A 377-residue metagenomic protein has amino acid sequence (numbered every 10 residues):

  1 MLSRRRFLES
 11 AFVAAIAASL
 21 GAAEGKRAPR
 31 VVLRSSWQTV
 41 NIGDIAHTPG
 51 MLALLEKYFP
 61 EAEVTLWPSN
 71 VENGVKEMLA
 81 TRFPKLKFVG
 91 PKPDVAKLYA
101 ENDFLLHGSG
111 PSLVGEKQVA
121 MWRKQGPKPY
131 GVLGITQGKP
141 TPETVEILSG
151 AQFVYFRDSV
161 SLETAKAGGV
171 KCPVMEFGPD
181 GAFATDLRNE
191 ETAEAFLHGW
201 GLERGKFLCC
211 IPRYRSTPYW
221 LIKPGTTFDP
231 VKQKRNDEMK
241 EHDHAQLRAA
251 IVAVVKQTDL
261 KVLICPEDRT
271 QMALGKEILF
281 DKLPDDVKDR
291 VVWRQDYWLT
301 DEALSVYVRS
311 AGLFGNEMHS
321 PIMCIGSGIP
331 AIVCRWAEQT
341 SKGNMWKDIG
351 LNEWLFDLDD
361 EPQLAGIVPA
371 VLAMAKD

Functional and structural regions predicted by a protein language model:
L2, F12, E24-D377: Active-site anion-handling motifs in enzyme catalytic cores
R6-E24: N-terminal export signals
